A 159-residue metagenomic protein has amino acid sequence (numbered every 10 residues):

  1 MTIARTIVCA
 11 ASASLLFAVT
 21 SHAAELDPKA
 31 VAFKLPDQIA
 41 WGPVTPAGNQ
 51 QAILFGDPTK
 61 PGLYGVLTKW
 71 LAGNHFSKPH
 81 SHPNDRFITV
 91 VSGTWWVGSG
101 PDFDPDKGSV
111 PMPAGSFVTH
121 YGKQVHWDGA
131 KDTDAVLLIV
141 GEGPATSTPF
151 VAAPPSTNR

Functional and structural regions predicted by a protein language model:
M1-A10: Bacterial N-terminal signal peptides that target proteins for export
C9-A18: Bacterial N-terminal signal peptides
A23-Y64, A152-R159: A short, N-terminal "cap"/entry segment at the start of jelly-roll beta-barrel domains of the cupin/DSBH fold
A30-A32, V125-R159: Double-stranded beta-helix
P46, D57-T59, P101-K123: Short acidic-glycine-tyrosine-enriched beta hairpin
Y64-H82, S109-M112, Y121-K123: Conserved short histidine dyad/triad with adjacent acidic residue
L71-N74, S81-F103: Glycine- and acidic-residue-biased ligand/ion/polar-headgroup-sensing regions
S77-P79, V97-G98, H120, V125-K131: Short beta-strand His + acidic residue motifs that chelate non-heme Fe in jelly-roll/DSBH and cupin folds
